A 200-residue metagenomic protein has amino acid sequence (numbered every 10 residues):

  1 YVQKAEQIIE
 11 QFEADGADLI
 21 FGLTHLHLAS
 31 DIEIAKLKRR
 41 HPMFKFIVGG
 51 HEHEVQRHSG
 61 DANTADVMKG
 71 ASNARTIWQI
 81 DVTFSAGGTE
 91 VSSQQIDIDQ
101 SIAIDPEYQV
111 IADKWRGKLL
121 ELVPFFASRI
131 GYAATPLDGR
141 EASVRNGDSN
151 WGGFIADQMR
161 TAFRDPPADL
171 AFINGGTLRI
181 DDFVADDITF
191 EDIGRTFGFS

Functional and structural regions predicted by a protein language model:
Y1-K4, A74, I193-F199: Gly/Ser/Thr-rich active-site loops/lids in small-molecule metabolic enzymes that frequently grip phosphoryl groups
V2-E10, I77, A156: Generic structural signal for well-ordered alpha-helices, preferentially at hydrophobic/aromatic core positions
V2-Q3, L28-A29, N73, N146-G153: Soluble non-cytosolic domains of exported or imported proteins
A5-D31: Short acidic, glycine-rich surface-loop motifs adjacent to enzyme active sites
E13, I32, K36, F46 (+2 more regions): Solvent-exposed loop/linker segments at secondary-structure transitions that flank or connect catalytic domains
D18-F21, K45-F46, D66, L170: Short, Asp-centered acidic motifs that coordinate Mg2+ and/or phosphate in catalytic or ligand-binding sites
L23-H27, G50-H53, G70-N73, M159 (+1 more regions): Active-site-proximal beta-strand/loop segments in catalytic clefts of secreted hydrolases
S30-F84: Conserved beta-sheet core of the metallophosphoesterase superfamily
